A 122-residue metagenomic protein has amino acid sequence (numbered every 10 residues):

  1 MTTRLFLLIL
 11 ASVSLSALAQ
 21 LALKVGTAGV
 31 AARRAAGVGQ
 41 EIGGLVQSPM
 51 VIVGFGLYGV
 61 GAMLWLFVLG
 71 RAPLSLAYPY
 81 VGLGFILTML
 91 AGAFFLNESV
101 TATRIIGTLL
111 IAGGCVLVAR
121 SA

Functional and structural regions predicted by a protein language model:
M1-A31: Glycine-/small-residue-enriched transmembrane alpha-helix faces in small-molecule transporters and effluxers
L5-L10, I42-V60: Loop-to-transmembrane-helix transition segments
A11, I52, G56, G82-L83 (+1 more regions): Hydrophobic residues within alpha-helical transmembrane segments of multi-pass solute transporters/permease subunits
V13, A17, G59, M63 (+3 more regions): Hydrophobic/small/kink-forming positions within alpha-helical transmembrane segments of polytopic membrane proteins
G26, V68, F94-L96: Hydrophobic/aromatic residues within transmembrane alpha-helices of multi-pass small-molecule transporters
L69-L87: Helix-helix packing/entry segments at the starts of transmembrane helices
I86-T103: C-terminal transmembrane-helix exit sites in multi-pass transporters
R104-R120: Hydrophobic transmembrane alpha-helices of multi-pass small-molecule transport proteins
